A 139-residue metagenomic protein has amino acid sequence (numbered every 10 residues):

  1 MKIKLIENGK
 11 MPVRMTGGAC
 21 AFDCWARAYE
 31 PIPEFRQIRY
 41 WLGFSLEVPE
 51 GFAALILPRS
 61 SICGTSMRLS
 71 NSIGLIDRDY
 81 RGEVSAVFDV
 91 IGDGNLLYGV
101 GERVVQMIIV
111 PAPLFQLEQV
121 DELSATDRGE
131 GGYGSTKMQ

Functional and structural regions predicted by a protein language model:
M1-Q139: DUTPase catalytic domain/fold
